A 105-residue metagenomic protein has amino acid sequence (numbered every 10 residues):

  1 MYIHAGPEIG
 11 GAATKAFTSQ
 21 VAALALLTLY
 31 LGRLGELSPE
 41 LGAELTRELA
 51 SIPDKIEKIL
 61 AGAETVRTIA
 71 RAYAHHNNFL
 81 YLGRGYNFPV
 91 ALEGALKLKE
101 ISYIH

Functional and structural regions predicted by a protein language model:
M1-H105: Active-site phosphate/pyrophosphate-binding segments
